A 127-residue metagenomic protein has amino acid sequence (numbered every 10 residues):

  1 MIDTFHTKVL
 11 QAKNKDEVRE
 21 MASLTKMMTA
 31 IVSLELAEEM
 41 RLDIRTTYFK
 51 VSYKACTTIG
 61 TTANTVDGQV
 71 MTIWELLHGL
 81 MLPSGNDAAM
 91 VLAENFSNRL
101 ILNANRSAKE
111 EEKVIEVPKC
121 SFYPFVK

Functional and structural regions predicted by a protein language model:
M1-K127: Active-site-adjacent loops and short helices of periplasmic peptidoglycan-processing enzymes
